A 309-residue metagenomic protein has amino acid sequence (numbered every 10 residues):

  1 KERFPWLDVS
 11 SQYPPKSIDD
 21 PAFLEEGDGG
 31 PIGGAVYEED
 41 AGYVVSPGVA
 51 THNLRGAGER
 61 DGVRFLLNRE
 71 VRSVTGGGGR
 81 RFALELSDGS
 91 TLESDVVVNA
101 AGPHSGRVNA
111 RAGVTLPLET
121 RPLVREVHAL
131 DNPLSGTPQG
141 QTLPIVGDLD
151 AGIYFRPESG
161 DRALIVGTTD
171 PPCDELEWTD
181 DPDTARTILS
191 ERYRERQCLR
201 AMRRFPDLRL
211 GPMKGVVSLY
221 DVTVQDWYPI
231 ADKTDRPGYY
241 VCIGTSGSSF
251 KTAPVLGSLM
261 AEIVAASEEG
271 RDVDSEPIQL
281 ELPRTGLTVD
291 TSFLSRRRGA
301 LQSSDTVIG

Functional and structural regions predicted by a protein language model:
K1-G56, R60-D61, L66: Flavin (FAD/FMN) cofactor-binding and adjacent substrate-gating region of FAD-dependent oxidoreductase domains
A35-G56, G102-H104, D150, L189-R200 (+3 more regions): Mid-domain beta-loop-alpha active-site segment that forms a flexible, acidic cofactor/metal-binding surface
A57-D61, R111, L259, I263-S267: Active-site catalytic microenvironments for nucleophilic, acid-base chemistry
L66-L67, N99, V241: General beta-strand structural signal in soluble alpha/beta enzymes
L67-F82: A conserved short coil-to-beta-strand element within the FAD-binding core of flavoproteins
R81, T91-P237, D305: Active-site substrate-recognition segment that forms the wall of the catalytic cavity or substrate channel
D235-G309: C-terminal lid/capping helical subdomain adjacent to the catalytic/cofactor pocket in oxidative enzymes
